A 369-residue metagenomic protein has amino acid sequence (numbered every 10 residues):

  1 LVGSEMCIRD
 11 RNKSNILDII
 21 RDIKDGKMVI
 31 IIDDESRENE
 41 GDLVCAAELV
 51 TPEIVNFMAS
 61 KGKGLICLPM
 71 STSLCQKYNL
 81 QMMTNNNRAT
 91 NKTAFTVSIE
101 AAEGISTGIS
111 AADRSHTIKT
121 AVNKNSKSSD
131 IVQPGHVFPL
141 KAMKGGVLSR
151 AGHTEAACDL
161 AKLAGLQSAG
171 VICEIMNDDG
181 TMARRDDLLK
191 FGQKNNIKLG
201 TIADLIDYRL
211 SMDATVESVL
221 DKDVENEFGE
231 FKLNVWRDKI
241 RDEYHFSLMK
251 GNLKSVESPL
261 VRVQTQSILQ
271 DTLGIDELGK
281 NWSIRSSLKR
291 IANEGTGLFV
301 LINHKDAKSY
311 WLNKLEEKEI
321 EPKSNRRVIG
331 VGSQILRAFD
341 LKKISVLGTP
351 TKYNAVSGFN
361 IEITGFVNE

Functional and structural regions predicted by a protein language model:
L1-I8: Short, small-residue-biased leader/transition segments that mark boundaries at the very start of proteins
R9-E369: Catalytic domains of riboflavin
